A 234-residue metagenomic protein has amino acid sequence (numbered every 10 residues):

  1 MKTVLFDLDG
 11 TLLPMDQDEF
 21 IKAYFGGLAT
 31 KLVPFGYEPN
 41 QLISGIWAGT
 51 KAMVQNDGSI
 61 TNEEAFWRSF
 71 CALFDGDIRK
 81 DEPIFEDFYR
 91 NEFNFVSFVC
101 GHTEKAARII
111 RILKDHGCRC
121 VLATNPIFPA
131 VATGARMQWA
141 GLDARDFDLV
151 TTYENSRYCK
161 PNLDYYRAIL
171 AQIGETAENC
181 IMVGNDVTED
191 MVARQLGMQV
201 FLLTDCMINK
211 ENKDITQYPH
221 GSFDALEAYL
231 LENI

Functional and structural regions predicted by a protein language model:
M1-G45: Active-site neighborhood of HAD-like aspartate-dependent phosphohydrolases
M1-V4, R111, N125-F128, T133-I234: Asp-based, Mg2+/Mn2+-dependent phosphohydrolase catalytic module
D16-E19, D57, I215: Short, solvent-exposed loop/turn segments at secondary-structure boundaries
I21-A29, I46-T50, W67, E86-F93 (+1 more regions): Hydrophobic alpha-helical core bundles mediating ligand binding, dimerization, or RNAP-core interactions
W47-R90: A metal-dependent, Asp-based hydrolase signature
T61-E64, E82-P83, R90-V121: Short, acidic loop-to-helix structural element flanking the phosphoryl-transfer center in phosphate-processing enzymes
